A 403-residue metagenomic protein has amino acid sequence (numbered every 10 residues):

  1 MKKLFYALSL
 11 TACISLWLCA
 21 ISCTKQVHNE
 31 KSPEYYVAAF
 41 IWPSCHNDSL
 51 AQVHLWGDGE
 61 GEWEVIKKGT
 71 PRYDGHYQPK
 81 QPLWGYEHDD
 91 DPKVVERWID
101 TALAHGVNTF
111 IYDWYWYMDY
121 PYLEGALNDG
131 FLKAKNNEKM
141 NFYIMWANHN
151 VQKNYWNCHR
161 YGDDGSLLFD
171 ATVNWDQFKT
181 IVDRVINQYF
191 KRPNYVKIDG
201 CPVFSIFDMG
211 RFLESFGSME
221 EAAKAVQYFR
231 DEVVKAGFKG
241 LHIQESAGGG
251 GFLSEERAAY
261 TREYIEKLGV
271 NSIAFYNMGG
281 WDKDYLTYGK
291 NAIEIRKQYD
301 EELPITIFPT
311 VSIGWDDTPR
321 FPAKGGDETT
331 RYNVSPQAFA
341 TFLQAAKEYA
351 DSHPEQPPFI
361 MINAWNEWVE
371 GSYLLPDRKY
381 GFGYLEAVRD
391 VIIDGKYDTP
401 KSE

Functional and structural regions predicted by a protein language model:
M1-N29: Bacterial Sec-dependent N-terminal signal peptides
H28-E403: Glycan-processing catalytic domains of CAZymes
